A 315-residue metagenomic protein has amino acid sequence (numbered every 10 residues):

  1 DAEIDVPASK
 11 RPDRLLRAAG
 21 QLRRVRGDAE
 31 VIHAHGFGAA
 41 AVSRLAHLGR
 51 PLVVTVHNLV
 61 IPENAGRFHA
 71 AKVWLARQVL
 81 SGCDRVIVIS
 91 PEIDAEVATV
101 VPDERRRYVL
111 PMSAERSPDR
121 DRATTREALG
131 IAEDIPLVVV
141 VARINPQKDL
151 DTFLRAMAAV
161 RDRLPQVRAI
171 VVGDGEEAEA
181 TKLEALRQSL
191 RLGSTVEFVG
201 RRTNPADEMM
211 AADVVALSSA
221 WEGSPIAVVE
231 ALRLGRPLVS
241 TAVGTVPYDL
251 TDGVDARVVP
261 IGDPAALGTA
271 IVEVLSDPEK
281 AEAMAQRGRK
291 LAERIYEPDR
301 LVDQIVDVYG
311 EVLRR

Functional and structural regions predicted by a protein language model:
A34-A40, V56: Short His-centered aromatic/hydrophobic patch
S81-R107, A114-R116: A short, active-site helix/loop in glycosyltransferases that binds the activated sugar's phosphate group
P118-I131, E184: A short helix/loop element that forms part of the nucleotide-sugar donor recognition site in Leloir-type
P136, V140-D162, A169, T181-K182 (+3 more regions): A conserved mid-protein helix/loop that constitutes part of the nucleotide-sugar donor-binding site
K182-G200: Nucleotide-activated donor-binding/catalytic signature segment of Leloir-type glycosyltransferases, i.e., the conserved
R201, A220: Aromatic "clamp/platform" in nucleotide-sugar-dependent glycosyltransferases that forms part of the donor/acceptor
P237-S240: Short hydrophobic beta-strand element within catalytic cores of glycosyltransferases and related nucleotide-activated
D252-G253, R257-P264, E273-P278: Conserved acidic donor-binding segment of nucleotide-sugar-dependent glycosyltransferases
